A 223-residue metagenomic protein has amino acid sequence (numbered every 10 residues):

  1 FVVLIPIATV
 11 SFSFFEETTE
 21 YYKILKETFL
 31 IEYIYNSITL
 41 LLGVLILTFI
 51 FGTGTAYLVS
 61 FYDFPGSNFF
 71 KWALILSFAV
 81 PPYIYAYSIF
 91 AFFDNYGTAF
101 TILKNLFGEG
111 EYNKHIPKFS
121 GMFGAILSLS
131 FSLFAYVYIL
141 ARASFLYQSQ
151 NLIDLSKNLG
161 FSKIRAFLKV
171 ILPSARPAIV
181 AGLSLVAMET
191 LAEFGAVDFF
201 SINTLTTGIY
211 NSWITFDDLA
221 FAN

Functional and structural regions predicted by a protein language model:
F1-E17, T28-F145, S174-F194: Membrane-water interface segments at the C-terminal ends of transmembrane alpha-helices in multi-pass inner-membrane
E20-K23, K71, K104-G108, Q150-N158 (+2 more regions): Short amphipathic alpha-helical coupling elements at transmembrane boundaries
E27, S120, F194-N223: Interhelical loop and adjacent transmembrane-helix boundary motif in polytopic membrane transport permeases
I34, L76, L155-K157, A222: Short hydrophobic faces within alpha-helices
P65, F161-S162: Short coil/turn motifs that cap or connect alpha-helices
N68, Y147-Q148, I171, L205: Short, glycine/acidic-rich beta->alpha junctions
L159-F161, P173: Glycine/proline-centered hinge or cleavage motifs at structural transition points of membrane proteins
R165-A166: Helix-loop-helix "hairpin" substructures at the membrane interface of multi-pass membrane proteins
